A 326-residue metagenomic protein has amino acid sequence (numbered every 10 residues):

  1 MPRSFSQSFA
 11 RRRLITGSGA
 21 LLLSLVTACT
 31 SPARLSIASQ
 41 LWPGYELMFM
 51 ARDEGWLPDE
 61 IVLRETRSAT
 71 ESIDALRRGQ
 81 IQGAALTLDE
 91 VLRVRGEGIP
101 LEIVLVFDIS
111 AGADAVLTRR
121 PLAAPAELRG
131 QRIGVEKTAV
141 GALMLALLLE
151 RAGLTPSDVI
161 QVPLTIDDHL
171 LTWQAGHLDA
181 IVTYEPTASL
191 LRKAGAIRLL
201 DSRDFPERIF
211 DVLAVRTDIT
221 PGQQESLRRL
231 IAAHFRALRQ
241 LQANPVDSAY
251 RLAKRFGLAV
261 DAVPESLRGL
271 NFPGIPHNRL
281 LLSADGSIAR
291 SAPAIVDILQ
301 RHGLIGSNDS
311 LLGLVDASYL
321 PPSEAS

Functional and structural regions predicted by a protein language model:
M1-A10, T16-T27: N-terminal secretory signal peptides
A33-T155, I160-P163, D179-T183, L199 (+1 more regions): Short, glycine-/small- and polar/acidic-enriched structural segments that line small-molecule recognition paths
E54, A75, G79, V94 (+9 more regions): Structured segments of extracytoplasmic/periplasmic soluble domains in secreted or envelope-associated proteins
V62, E265-P273, L282-S283, D309-P322: Short linear loop/turn motifs
D74, R78, L92, A126 (+8 more regions): Solvent-exposed, polar/charged alpha-helical surfaces in well-ordered, non-transmembrane soluble domains, broadly
E90, Q161, D168-F256: Pocket-lining segment of extracytoplasmic ligand-binding domains
Q223-L304: Secondary-structure end/capping motifs
P293-S326: Conserved C-terminal helix/tail region of periplasmic/extracytoplasmic solute-binding proteins
